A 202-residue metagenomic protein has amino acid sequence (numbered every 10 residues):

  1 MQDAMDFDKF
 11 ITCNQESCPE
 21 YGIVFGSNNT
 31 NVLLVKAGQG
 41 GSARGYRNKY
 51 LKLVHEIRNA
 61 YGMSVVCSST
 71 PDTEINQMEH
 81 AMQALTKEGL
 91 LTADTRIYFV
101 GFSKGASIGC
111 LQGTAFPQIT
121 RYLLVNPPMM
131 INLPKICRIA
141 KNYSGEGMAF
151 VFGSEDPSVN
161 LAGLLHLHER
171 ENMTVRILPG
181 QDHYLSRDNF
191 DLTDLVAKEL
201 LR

Functional and structural regions predicted by a protein language model:
Q15-P19, F25-C67: Short, surface-exposed "cap/lid" segments of acyl-processing enzymes
N48, I136-C137, V159-H168: Short alpha-helix in the alpha/beta-hydrolase fold that links the catalytic acid
K49, P71-T92: Alpha/beta-hydrolase active-site loop
V100-G109: Gly/Ala-rich beta-loop-alpha elbow adjacent to hydrolase catalytic centers
L123-N132, G153: Active-site nucleophile loop of the alpha/beta-hydrolase fold
I131, S154-V159, H183-Y184: Acidic catalytic loop of the alpha/beta-hydrolase fold
Y143-S144, A149-F152: Short beta-strand/loop motif that positions the catalytic acidic residue of the alpha/beta-hydrolase fold
Q181-D191: Catalytic histidine-centered segment of alpha/beta-hydrolase-like enzymes
